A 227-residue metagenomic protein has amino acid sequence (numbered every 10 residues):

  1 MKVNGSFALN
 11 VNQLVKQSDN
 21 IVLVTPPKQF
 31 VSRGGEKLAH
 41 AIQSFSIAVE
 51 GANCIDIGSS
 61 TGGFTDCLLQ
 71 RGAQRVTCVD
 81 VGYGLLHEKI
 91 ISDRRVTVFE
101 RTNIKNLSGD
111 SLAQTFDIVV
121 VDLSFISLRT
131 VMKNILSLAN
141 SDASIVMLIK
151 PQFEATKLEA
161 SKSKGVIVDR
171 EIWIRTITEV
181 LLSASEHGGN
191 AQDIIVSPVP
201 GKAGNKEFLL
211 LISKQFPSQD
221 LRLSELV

Functional and structural regions predicted by a protein language model:
M1-A48: S4-like RNA-binding module at protein N-termini
E50-S60: Conserved class I S-adenosyl-L-methionine
T61-G72: Conserved SAM-binding loop of SAM-dependent methyltransferases across substrates and taxa, primarily the Class I
T77-T130: S-adenosyl-L-methionine
R129-V146: A short glycine-rich, Lys/Arg-flanked "PGG" loop and its adjoining helix->strand segment in the class I
P151-V168: Short, glycine-/aromatic-enriched active-site segment of Class I SAM-dependent methyltransferases
W173-H187: Short alpha-helix
V199-V227: Core SAM-dependent methyltransferase catalytic element
